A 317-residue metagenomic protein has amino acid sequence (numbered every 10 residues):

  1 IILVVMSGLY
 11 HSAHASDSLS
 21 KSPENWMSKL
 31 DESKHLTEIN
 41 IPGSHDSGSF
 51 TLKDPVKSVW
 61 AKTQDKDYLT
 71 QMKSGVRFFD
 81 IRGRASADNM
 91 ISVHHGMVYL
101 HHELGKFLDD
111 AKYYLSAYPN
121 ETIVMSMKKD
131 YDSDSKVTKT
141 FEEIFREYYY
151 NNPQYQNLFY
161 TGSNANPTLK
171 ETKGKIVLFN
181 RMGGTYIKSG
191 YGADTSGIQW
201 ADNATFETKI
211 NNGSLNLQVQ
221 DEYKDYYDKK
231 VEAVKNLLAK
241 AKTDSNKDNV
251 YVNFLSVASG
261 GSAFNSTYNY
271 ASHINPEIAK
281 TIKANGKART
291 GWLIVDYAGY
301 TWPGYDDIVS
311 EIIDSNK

Functional and structural regions predicted by a protein language model:
V5-S16: Sec-dependent signal peptide cleavage junction
A15-V76, A87-A117, T122, G184-I187 (+1 more regions): Long, acidic (Asp/Glu-rich), low-complexity accessory segments flanking structured domains
R82, M125, L178, L293: Conserved, mostly hydrophobic/aromatic
G83-S86, M127-D130, R181-G183, A298: An acidic- and aromatic-residue-enriched active-site/binding cleft used to recognize and process polar
N89-L104, D132-Y155, P167-K173: Active-site periphery "cap/insert" segments of enzyme catalytic domains
P119-S133: Active-site groove signature of glycoside hydrolases
F145, Y149-K170, I294-K317: C-terminal domain-boundary segment and adjacent tail
Y150, Q156-K287: Surface-exposed substrate-engagement region within the catalytic domains of secreted or surface-exposed extracellular
